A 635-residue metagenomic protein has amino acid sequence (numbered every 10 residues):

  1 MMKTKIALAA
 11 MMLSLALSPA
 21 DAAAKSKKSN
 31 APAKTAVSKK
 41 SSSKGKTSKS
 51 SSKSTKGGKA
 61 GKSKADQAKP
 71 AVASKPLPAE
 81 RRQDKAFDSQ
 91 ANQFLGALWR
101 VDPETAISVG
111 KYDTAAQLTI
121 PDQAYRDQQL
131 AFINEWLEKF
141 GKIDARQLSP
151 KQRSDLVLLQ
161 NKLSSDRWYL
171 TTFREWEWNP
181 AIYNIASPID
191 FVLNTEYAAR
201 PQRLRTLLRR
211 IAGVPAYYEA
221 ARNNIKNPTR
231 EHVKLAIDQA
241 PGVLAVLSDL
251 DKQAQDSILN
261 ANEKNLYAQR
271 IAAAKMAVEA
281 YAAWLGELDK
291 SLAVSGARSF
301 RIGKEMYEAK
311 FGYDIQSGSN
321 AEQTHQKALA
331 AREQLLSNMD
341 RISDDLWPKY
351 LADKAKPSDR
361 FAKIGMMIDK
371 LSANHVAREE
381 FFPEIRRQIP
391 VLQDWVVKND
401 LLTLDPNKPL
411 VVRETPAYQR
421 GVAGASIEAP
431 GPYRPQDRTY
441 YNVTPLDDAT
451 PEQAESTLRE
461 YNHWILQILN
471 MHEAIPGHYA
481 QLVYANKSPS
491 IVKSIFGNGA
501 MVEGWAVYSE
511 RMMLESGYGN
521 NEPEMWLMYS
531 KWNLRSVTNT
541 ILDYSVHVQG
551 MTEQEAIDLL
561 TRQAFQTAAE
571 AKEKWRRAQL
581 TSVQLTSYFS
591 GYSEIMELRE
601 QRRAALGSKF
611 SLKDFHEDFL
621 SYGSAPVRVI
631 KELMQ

Functional and structural regions predicted by a protein language model:
M1-A24: Sec-dependent N-terminal signal peptides
K3-K5, K34, R535, R599: Basic side chains
A10, K40-S41, E196: N-terminal regions of proteins, emphasizing targeting and processing segments when present
A24-A73: Polycationic, low-complexity disordered segments in secreted or periplasmic proteins
K53-Q635: N-terminal maturation segment of proteins
